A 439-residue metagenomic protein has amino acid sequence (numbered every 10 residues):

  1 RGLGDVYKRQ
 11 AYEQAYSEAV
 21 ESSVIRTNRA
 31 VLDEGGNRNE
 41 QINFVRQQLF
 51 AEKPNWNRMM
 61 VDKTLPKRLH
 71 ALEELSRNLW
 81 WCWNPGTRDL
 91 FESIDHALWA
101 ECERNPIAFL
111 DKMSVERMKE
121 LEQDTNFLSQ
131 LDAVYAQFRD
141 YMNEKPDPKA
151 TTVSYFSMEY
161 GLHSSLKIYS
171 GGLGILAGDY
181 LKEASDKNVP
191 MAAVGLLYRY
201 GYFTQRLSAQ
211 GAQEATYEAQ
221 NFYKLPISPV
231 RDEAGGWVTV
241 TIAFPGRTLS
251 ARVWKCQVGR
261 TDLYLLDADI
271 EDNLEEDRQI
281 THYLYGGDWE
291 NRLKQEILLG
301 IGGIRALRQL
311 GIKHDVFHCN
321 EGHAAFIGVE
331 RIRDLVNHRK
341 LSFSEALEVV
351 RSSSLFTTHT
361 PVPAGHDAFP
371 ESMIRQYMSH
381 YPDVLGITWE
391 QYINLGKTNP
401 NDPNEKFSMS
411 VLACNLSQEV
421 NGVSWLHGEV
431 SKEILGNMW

Functional and structural regions predicted by a protein language model:
R1-Y7: Short, small-residue-biased leader/transition segments that mark boundaries at the very start of proteins
A11-W439: Catalytic cores of carbohydrate-active enzymes across secretory and cytosolic contexts
